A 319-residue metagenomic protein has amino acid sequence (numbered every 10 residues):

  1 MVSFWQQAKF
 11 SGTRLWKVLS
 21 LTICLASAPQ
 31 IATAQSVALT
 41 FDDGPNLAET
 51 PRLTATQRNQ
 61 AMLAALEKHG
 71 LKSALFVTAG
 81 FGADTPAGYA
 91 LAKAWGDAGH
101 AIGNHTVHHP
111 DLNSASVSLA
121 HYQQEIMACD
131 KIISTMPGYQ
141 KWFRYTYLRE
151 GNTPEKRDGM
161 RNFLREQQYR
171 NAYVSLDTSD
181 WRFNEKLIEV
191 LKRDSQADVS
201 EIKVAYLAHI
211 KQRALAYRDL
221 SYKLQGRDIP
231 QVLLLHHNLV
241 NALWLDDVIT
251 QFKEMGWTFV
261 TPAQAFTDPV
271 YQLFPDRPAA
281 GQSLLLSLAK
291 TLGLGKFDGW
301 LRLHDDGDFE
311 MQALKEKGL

Functional and structural regions predicted by a protein language model:
M1-A26, Q30-A74, R149, P154 (+2 more regions): Terminal accessory/targeting
T33-L148, L233, Q251: Active-site beta->alpha N-cap acidic-glycine motif
D84, G88, P110-Y122, I126-A128 (+2 more regions): Flexible, surface-exposed loop/gating regions in the mature catalytic domains of secreted/periplasmic hydrolases
